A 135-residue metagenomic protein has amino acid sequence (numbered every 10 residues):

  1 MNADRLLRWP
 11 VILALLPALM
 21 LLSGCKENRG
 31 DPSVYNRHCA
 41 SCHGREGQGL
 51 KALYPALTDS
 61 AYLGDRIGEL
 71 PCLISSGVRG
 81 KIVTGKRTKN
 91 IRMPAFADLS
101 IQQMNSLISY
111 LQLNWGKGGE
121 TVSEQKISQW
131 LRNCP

Functional and structural regions predicted by a protein language model:
M1-N2, K26: N-terminal hydrophobic targeting signals that begin at the initiator methionine
N2-A14: Bacterial N-terminal signal peptides that target proteins for export
A18, P32-Y35, I127: Residue-level signal for mature regions of secreted extracellular proteins and peptides
L21-G24: C-terminal motif of bacterial Sec signal peptides marking the signal peptidase cleavage site
K26-L50, R66-S76: Sequence/structural segment immediately N-terminal to covalent heme-attachment motifs in c-type and related
K51-T58, R79-C134: Axial heme c-ligation environment in periplasmic c-type cytochrome domains
